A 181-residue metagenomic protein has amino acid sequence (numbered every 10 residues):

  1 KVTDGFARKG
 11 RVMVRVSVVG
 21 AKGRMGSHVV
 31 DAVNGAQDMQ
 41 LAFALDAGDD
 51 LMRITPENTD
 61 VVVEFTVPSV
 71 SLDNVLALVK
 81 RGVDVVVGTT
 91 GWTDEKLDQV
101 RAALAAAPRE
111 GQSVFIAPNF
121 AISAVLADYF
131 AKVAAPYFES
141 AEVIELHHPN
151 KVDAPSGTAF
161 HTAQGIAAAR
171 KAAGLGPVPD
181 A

Functional and structural regions predicted by a protein language model:
K1-V12: Short, Lys/Arg-enriched N-terminal segments with co-localized hydrophobic residues within the first ~10-30 amino acids
R8-G10, V100, P177-A181: Short, intrinsically disordered, charge-balanced linker/junction segments flanking boundaries in proteins
R15-E57, S69, E139-A181: C-terminal substrate-binding/catalytic lobe of Rossmann-fold NAD(P)-dependent oxidoreductases
L41, V85-V86, S113-I116: Hydrophobic beta-strand scaffold residues
A47, T90-W92, N119-A121, L146-P149: Short, ordered loop/turn segments at secondary-structure junctions
T55, S69-G88, L97-Q99: Rossmann-fold NAD(P) dinucleotide-binding segment
V62-V63: N-terminal Rossmann-like NAD(P) cofactor-binding module of classical short-chain dehydrogenase/reductase
T89-V114, V125, Y129-V133: Rossmann-fold NAD(P)-binding glycine/threonine-rich loop
